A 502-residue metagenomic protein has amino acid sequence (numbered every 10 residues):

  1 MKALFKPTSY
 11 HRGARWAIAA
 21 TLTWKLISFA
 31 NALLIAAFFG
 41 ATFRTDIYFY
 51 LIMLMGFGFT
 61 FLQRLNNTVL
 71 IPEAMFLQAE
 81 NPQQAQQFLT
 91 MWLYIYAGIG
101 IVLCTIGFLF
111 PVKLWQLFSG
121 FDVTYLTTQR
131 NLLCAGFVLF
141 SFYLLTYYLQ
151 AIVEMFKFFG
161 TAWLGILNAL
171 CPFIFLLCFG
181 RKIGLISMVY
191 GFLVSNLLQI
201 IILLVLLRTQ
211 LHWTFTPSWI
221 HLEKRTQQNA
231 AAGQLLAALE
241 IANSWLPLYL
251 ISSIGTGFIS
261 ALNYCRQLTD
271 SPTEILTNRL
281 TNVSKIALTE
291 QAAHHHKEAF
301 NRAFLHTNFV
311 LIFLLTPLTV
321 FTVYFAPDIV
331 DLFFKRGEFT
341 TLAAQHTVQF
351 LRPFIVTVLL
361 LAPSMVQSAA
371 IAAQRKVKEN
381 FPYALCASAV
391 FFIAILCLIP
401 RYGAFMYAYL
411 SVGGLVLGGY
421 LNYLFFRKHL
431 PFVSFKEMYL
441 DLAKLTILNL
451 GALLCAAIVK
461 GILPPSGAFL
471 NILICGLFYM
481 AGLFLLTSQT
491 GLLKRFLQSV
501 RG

Functional and structural regions predicted by a protein language model:
M1-A30, L51, Q87, M91 (+3 more regions): N-terminal membrane topogenesis motif
M1-Y10, L204-E240, G257, H295-E298 (+1 more regions): Interhelical loop/hinge segments that connect adjacent transmembrane helices in multipass membrane
K2, A457-G502: Membrane-proximal transmembrane or re-entrant/amphipathic helices at the cytosolic face
R12-A36, F192-S195, Q199, L203 (+6 more regions): Transmembrane helical elements of multi-pass membrane transporters/channels
Q63-E80, L276-H296, N301-N308, Q367-S368: Helix-loop junctions and terminal segments of transmembrane helices in multi-pass membrane transport/translocation
D122-L149, F339-Q367, P382, C475-L477: Alpha-helical transmembrane segments of multi-pass membrane proteins
S141-L164, V356-C386, C397, R401: Membrane-interface junctions at transmembrane-helix termini in multi-pass inner-membrane proteins
G165-T209, N229, C386-V390, A404-F426 (+1 more regions): Hydrophobic alpha-helical transmembrane segments
